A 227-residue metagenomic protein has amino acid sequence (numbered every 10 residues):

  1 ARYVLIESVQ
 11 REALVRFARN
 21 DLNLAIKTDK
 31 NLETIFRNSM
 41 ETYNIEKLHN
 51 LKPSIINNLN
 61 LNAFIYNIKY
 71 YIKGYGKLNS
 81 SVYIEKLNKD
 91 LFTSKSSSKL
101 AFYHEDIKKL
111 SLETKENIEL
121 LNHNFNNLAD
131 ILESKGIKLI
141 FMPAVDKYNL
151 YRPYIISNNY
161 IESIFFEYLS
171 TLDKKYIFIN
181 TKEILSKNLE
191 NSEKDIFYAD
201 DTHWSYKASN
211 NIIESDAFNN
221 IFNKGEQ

Functional and structural regions predicted by a protein language model:
A1-Q227: Extracellular glycan-modifying ectodomains
